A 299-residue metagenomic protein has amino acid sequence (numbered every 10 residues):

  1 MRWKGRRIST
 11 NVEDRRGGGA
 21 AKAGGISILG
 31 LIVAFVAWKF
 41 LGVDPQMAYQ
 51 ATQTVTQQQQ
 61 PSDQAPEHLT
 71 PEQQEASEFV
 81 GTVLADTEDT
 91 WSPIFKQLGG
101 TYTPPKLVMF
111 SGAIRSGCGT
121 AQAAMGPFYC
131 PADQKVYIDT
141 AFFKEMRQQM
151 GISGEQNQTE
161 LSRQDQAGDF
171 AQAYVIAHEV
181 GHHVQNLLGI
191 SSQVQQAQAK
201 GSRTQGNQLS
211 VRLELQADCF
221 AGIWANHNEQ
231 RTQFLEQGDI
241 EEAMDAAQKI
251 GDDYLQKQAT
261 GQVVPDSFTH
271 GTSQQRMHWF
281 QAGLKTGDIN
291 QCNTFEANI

Functional and structural regions predicted by a protein language model:
R6-A23, S27-S267, M277-H278, N290-I299: A Zn2+-metalloprotease active-site environment signal
Q281-A282: Short, exposed beta-strand-loop hairpins at the edges of beta-sheets in extracellular/periplasmic proteins
